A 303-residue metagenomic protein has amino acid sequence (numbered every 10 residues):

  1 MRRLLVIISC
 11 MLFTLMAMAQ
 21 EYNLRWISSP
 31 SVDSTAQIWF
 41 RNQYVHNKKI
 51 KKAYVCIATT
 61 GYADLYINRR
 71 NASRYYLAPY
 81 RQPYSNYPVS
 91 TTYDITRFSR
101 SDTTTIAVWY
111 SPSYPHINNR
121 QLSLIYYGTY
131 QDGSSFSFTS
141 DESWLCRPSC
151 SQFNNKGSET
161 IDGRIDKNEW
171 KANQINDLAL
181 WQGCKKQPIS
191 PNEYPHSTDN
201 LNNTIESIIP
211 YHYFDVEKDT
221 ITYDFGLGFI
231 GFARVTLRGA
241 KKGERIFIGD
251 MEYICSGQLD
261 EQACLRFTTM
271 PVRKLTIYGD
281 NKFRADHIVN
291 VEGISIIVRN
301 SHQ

Functional and structural regions predicted by a protein language model:
M1-E21: Bacterial Sec-dependent N-terminal signal peptides
Q20-Q303: Extracellular/oxidizing-compartment recognition motifs
